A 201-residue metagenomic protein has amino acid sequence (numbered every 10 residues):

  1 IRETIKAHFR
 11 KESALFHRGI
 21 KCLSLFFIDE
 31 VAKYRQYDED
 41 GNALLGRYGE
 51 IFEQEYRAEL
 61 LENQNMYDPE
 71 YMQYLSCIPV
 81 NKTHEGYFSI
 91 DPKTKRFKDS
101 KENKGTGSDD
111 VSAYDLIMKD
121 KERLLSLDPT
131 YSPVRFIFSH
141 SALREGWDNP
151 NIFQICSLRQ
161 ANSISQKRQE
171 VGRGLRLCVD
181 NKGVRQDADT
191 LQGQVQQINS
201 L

Functional and structural regions predicted by a protein language model:
I1-F138, E145, A161-S163, D180-R185: Conserved C-terminal RecA-like helicase domain
R18, D148, Q196-I198: Extracellular/periplasmic catalytic domains that process cell-envelope and extracellular macromolecules
P133, Q166-Q169, R173-L201: Conserved segment of the helicase C-terminal RecA-like domain
I137-S139, L143-A161, S165-L175, S200: A short beta-strand element within the Helicase C-terminal
